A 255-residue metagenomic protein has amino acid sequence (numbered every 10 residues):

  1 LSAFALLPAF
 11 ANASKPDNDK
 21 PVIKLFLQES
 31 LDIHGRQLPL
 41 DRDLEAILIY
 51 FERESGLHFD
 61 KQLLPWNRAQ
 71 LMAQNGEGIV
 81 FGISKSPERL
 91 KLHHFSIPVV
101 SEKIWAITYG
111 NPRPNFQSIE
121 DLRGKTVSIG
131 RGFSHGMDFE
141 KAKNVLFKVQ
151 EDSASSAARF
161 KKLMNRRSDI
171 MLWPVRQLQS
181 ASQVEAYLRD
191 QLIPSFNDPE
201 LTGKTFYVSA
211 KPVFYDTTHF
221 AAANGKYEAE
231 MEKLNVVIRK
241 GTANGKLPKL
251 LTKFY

Functional and structural regions predicted by a protein language model:
L1-P8: Bacterial N-terminal signal peptides
A13-K91, I129, D152-S153, N244 (+1 more regions): Extracytoplasmic small-molecule ligand-binding "clamshell" domains of the periplasmic binding protein/Venus flytrap
L27-E29, S101-W105, R189-N235, Y255: Periplasmic-binding protein-like
D32-I49, G110-V145, Q150, R159: Bilobed "Venus flytrap"/periplasmic-binding protein-like clamshell domains and structurally analogous long
E45-E54, R113, E120-T126, F214-T252: Extended ligand-binding regions for polar small-molecule ligands
E45-L48, Q70, Q74, K103 (+7 more regions): Extracytoplasmic/secreted envelope proteins and their assembly/folding machinery, especially bacterial periplasmic
I49, R53-E54, L63, N67-G78 (+1 more regions): Short helices/loops that flank or line small-molecule/ion binding pockets
K61-D121, G132-H135, K141, Q191-E200 (+2 more regions): Acidic, polar ligand-binding/catalytic clefts
